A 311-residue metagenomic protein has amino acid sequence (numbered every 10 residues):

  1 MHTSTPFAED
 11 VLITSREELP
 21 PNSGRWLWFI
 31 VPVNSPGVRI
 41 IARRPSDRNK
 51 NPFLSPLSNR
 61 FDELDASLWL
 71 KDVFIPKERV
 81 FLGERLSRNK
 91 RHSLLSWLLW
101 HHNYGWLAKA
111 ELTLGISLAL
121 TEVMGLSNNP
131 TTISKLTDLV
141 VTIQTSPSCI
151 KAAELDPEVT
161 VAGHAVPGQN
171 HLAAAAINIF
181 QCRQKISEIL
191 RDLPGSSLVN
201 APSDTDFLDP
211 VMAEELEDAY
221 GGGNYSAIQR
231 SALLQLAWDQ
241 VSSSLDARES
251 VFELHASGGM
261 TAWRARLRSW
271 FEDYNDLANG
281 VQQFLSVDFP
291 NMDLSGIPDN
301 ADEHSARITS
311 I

Functional and structural regions predicted by a protein language model:
H2-K50: A short core secondary-structure module
R16-L19, N49-L57, A162-G168: Short helix/strand-bridging catalytic loops that position acidic/His residues to coordinate divalent metals and engage
L19, V33, Q144-P147, P157 (+1 more regions): A generic secondary-structure signal for well-formed alpha-helical elements
F29, G37-L64, W69-R79, N279-I311: Extended, charge-rich C-terminal regions with high alpha-helical propensity
N51-I143: Glycine-rich beta->alpha junctions and the first turn(s) of the following alpha-helix
F53, L155-G163, G195-A201: Short alpha-helical linear motifs
K109-K185: Long, well-ordered mid-to-C-terminal structural blocks that present hydrophobic/aromatic surfaces
N170-R307: Alpha-helix capping/hinge segments and adjacent helical runs
